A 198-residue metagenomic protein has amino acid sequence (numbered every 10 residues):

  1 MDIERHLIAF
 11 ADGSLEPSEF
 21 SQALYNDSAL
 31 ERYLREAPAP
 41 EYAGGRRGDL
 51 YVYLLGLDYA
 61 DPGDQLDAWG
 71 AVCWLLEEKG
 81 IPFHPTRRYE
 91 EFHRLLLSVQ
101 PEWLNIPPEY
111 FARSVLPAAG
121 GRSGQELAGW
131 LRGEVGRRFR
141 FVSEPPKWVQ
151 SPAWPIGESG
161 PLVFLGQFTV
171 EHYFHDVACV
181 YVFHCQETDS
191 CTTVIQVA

Functional and structural regions predicted by a protein language model:
M1-A198: Long compositionally biased, domain-poor regions of proteins
